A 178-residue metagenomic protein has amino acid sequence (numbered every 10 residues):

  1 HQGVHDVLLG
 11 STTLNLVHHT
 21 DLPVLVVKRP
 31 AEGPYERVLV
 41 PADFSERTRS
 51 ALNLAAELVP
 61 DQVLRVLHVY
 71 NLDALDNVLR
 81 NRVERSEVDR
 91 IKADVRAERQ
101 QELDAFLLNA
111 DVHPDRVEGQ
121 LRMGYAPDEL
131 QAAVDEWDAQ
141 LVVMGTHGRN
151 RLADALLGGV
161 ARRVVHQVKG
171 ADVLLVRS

Functional and structural regions predicted by a protein language model:
H1-E32, A133-S178: Gly/Ser-rich helix-loop-strand patches that form or flank binding pockets for ribonucleotide-derived cofactors
L25, R65-L67, E118-R122, L174: General small-molecule cofactor/ligand-binding pocket signal
R37-D89, R116, S178: Small/aliphatic-rich secondary-structure junction motif
S86-R99: A short acidic, glycine-rich active-site loop that binds or catalyzes chemistry on phosphate/adenosine moieties
V112-E118: A short helix-to-beta-strand connector/capping loop
L121-E129: Charged docking surfaces used in two-component/phosphorelay signaling
